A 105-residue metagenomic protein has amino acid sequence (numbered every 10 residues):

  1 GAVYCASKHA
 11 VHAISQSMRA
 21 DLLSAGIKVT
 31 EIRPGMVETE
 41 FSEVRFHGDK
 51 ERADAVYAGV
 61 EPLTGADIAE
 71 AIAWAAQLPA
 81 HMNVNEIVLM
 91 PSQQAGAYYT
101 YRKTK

Functional and structural regions predicted by a protein language model:
A2: Cytosolic ligand/metal-binding cores
S7: Active-site helix of classical SDR
A20-S24: Alpha-helical segment proximal to the catalytic Tyr-Lys
I27: Switch/coupling loops of ABC transporter nucleotide-binding domains
E31-I32, T39, E51-Y98: C-terminal helical subdomain
M36-R45: Short beta-loop-alpha junction of Rossmann-like oxidoreductase domains
T100-K105: Non-catalytic terminal and boundary segments that flank Rossmann-like NAD(P)-dependent oxidoreductase
